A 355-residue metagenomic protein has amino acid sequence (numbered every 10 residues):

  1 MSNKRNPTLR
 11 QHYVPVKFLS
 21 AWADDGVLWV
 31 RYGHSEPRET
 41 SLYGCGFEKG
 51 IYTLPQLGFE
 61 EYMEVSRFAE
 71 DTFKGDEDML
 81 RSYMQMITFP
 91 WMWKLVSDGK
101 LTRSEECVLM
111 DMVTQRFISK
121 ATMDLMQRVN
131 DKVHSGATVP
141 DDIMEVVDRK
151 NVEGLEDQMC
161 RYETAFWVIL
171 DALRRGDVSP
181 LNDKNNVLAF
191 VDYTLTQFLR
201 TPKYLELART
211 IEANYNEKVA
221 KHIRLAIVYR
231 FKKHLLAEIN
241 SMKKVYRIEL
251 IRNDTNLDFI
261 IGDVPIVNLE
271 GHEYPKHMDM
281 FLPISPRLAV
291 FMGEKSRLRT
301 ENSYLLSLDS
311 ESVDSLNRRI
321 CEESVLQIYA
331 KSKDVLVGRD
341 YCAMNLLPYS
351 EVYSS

Functional and structural regions predicted by a protein language model:
S2-S355: Alpha-helical structural context detector biased toward long hydrophobic helices
